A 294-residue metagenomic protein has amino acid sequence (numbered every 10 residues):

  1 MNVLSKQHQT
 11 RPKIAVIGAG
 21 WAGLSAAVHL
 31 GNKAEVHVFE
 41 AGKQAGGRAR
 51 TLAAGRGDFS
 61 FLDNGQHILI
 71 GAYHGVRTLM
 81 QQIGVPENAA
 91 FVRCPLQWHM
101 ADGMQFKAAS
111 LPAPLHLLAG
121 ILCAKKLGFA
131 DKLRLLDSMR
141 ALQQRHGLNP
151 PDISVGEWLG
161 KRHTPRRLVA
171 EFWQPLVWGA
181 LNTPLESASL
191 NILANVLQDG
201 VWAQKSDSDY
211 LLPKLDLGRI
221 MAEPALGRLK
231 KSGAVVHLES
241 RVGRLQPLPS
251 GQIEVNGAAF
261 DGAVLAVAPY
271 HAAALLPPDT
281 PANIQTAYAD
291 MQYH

Functional and structural regions predicted by a protein language model:
M1-T10: A short, basic/flexible loop-to-alpha-helix module at the beginning of a structural domain
P12-V38: N-terminal Rossmann-like FAD-binding beta1-loop-alpha1 element of flavoenzymes
A22, Q44, Y270: Conserved Rossmann-like nucleotide-cofactor binding loop
G31-G55: Glycine-rich FAD pyrophosphate-binding loop
G47-A72, L133-R145: Glycine-rich active-site loop/strand segments that organize a redox cofactor
V76-R77, Q81-L190, A194: Mobile amphipathic helical/loop "lid" adjacent to a hydrophobic cofactor/ligand pocket
N195-I253, A259-G262: Helical element adjacent to the flavin cofactor pocket in flavoenzyme catalytic cores
Q246-H294: Central helical "cap/lid" subdomain
